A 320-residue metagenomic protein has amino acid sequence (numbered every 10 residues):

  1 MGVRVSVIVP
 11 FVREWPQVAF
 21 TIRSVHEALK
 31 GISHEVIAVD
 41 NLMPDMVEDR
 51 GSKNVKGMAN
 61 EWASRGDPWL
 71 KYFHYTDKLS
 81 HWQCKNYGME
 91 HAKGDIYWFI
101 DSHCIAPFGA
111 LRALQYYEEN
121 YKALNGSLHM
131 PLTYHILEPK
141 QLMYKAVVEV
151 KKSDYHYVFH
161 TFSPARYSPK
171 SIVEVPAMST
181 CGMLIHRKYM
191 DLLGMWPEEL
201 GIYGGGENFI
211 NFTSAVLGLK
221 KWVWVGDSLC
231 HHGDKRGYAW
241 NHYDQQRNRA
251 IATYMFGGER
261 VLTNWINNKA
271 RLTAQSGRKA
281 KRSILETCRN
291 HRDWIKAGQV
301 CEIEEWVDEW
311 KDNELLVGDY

Functional and structural regions predicted by a protein language model:
R23-S33: Short, acidic, metal-binding catalytic loop of nucleotide-sugar glycosyltransferases
A38-G57, D77: A conserved acidic beta->alpha catalytic loop
Y75-A92: Glycine-rich, basic loop-to-helix element that forms the pyrophosphate-binding segment of sugar-nucleotide handling
W82, P164-L184, D244: A recurrent flexible, glycine/aromatic-enriched loop bordering the glycosyltransferase active site that acts as
Y97: Short aromatic/hydrophobic "clamp" motif used to bind/position activated sugar donors
G109-D154: Conserved donor NDP-sugar-binding/catalytic core segment of glycosyltransferases
A113, C181-M183, Y189-G194, L200-D227: A short, conserved alpha-helix in the catalytic core of glycosyltransferases
T180, N241-Y320: Terminal low-complexity segments of carbohydrate-biosynthetic enzymes
